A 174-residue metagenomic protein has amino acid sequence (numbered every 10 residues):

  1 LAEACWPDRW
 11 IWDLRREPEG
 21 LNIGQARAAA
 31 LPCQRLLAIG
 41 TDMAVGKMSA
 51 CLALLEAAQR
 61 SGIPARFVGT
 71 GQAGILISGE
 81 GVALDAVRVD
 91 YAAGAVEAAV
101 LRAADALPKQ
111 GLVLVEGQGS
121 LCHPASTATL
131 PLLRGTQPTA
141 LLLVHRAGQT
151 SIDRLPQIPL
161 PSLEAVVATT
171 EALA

Functional and structural regions predicted by a protein language model:
L1, L14-R15, A65-A73: A short glycine-rich beta-strand->turn/loop micro-motif centered on a GG-aromatic cluster
L1-A29, A93-D105, L112, G117-A174: Conserved catalytic-core segment of NTP-binding enzymes
L21-F67: Walker A (P-loop) phosphate-binding motif
A44, A86-V89, P156, L160: Hydrophobic alpha-helical scaffolding
A44-L52, L76-I77, G117, L121-S126: Short glycine/serine/threonine-rich phosphate/pyrophosphate-binding segments that cradle anionic phosphate groups
I63, K109-G111: Short coil/turn segments at beta-strand junctions that form active-site/ligand-binding loops
G69-G79, A147-S151: Short connector loops at secondary-structure junctions
A73-A92: P-loop NTPase switch/communication element
